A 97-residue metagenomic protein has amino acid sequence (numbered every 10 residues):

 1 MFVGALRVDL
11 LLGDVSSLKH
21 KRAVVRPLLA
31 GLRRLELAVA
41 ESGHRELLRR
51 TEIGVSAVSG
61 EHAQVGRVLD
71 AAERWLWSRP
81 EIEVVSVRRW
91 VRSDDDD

Functional and structural regions predicted by a protein language model:
F2, L11, R33, L37-G43 (+1 more regions): Amphipathic alpha-helical assembly/interaction segments
F2-D14, L18: Short glycine-/aliphatic-rich beta-strand segments at the starts of folded cytosolic domains
V3, V39-E61: Short, charge-patterned binding micro-sites
L6-L10, I53-V55, V87-R89: A structural signal for short, well-ordered beta-strand segments
V15-A23, H62-G66: Ordered, soluble secondary-structure elements with a strong preference for glycine-centered loop motifs and nearby
K19-A38: Short amphipathic alpha-helix segments
S59-D97: C-terminal structural segments of small proteins and small subunits
